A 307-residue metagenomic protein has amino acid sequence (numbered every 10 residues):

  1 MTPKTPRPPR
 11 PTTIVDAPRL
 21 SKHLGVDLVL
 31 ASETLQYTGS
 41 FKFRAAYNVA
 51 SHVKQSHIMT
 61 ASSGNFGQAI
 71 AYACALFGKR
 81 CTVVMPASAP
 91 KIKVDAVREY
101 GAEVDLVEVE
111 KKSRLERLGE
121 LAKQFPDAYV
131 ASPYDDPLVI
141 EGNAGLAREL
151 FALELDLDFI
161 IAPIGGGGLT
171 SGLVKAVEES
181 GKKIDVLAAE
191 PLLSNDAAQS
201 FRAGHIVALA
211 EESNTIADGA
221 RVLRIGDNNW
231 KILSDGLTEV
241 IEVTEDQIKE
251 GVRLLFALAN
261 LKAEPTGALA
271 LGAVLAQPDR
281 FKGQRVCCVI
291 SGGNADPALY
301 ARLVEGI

Functional and structural regions predicted by a protein language model:
M1-I307: PLP-dependent amino-acid enzyme catalytic core
